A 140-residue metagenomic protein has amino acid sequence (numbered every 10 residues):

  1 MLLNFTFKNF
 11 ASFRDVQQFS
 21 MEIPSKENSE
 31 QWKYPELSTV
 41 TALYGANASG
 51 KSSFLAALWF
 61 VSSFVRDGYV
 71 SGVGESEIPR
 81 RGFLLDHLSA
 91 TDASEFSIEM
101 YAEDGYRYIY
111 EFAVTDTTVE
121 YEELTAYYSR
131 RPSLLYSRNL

Functional and structural regions predicted by a protein language model:
M1-F60: Pre-Walker A-like glycine/lysine-rich segment at the N-terminus of P-loop NTPase domains
N4, S97, Y121-E123: Conserved beta-strand and immediately adjacent loop positions that scaffold enzyme active sites
K8-F10, E99-E103, T125-Y127: A generic structural motif
A11-R14, E22, L84, E120 (+1 more regions): Generic, ordered loop/turn and secondary-structure boundary motif
S12-R14, F54, T91, T117 (+1 more regions): A generic structural signal for short, non-catalytic loop/turn and secondary-structure boundary residues
S29-W32, A42-N47, D67-Y69, E122-T125 (+1 more regions): Glycine-rich loops and low-complexity Gly/Arg-rich segments that provide flexible linkers or classic glycine-based
E36, T41-A42, L55-D116: Conserved P-loop NTP-binding catalytic core
R107-L140: Electropositive, glycine-dotted interaction segments that contact anionic polymers or phosphate-rich ligands
